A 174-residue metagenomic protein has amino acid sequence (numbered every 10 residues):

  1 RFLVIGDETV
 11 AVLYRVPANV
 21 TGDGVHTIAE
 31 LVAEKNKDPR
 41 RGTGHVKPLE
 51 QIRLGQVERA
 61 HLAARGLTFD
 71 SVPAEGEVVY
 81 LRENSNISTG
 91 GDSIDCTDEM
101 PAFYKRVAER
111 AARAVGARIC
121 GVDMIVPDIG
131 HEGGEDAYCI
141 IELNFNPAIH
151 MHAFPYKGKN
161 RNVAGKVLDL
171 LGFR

Functional and structural regions predicted by a protein language model:
R1-R15, R65, C139-L143: Beta-strand scaffold of nucleotide-dependent catalytic cores
P17-A18, A148: A short acidic/small-residue loop/turn micro-motif
T21-V25, M151-A153: A short, polar/proline- and glycine-enriched secondary-structure boundary/capping micro-motif
D23-D38: Short, structural beta-strand-to-alpha-helix junction motif
T27-L31, V57, V163-K166: Exposed alpha-helical structural elements
E34-G130: A long amphipathic alpha-helix within ATP-dependent nucleotide-binding catalytic cores
D92-E99, A114-A117, V126-R174: C-terminal active-site "lid" helix and adjoining low-complexity regulatory extension at the edge of ATP-using catalytic
